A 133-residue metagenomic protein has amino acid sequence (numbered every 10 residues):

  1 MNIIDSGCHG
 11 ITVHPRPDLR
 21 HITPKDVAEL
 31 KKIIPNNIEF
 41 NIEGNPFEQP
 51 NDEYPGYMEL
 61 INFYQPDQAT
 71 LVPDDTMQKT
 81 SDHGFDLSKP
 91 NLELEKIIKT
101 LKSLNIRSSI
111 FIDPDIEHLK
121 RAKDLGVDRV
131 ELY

Functional and structural regions predicted by a protein language model:
M1-E48, N62-Y64, D124: Conserved N-terminal beta1-alpha1 strand-loop-helix module at the mouth
M1-N2, P50-L60, D113-K120: Short, acidic/polar
I11-V13, I38-G44, D67-L71, S108-I110 (+1 more regions): Hydrophobic faces of well-ordered beta-strands that scaffold small-molecule active sites in alpha/beta enzyme cores
R16-D18, E43-Q49, V72-T76, F111-D115 (+1 more regions): Active-site beta-loop-alpha junctions enriched in small/polar residues
P24-K31, M58-I61, L94-I98, L119: Generic structural signal for well-ordered alpha-helices, preferentially at hydrophobic/aromatic core positions
K31-P35, E95-N105, K123: Surface-exposed amphipathic alpha-helices with a cationic face
K31-P90: Glycine/small-residue-rich loop that forms an oxyanion/phosphate-binding "nest" at active or ligand-binding sites
R107-Y133: Histidine/lysine/aspartate-rich catalytic loop segments that bind and position anionic ligands
